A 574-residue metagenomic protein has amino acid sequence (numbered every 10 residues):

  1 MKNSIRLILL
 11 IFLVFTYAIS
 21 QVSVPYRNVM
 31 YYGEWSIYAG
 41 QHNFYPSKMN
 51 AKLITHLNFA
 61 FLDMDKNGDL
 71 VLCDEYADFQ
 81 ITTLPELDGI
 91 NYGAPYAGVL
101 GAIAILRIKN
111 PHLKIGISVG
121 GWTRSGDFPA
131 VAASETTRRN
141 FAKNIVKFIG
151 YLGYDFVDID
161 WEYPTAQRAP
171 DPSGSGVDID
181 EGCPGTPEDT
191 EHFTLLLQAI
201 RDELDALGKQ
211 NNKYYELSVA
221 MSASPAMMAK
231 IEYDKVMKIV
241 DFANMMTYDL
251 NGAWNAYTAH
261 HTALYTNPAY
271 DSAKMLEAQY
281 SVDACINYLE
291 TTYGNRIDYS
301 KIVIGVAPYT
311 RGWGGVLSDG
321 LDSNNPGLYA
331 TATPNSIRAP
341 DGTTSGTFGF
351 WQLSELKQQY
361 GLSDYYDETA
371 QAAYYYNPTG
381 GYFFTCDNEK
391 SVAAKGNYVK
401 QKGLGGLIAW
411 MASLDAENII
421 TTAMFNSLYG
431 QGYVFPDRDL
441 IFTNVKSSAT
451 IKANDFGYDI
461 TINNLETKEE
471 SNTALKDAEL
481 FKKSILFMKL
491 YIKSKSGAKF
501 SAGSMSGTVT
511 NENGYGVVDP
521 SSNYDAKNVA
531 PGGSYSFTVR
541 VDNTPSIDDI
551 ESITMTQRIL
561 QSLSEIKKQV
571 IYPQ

Functional and structural regions predicted by a protein language model:
Q21-I149, S175, A339: Glycan-recognition patch characteristic of GH18 chitinases/ENGases and related GlcNAc/peptidoglycan-binding proteins
L57, I117, I159, I200 (+4 more regions): Conserved, mostly hydrophobic/aromatic
N67-L87, V119, W254, H260-S272 (+3 more regions): Glycan-binding loop/region signatures in secreted carbohydrate-active enzymes
D127-M237: Active-site cleft segment of glycoside hydrolase catalytic domains centered on the general acid/base Glu
K452-D459, Y535: Short, solvent-exposed loop/turn segments enriched in Ser/Thr/Gly
T461-E479, I492-S494: Asparagine-centered strand-capping/turn motif at beta-strand->loop junctions
A502-P545: Intrinsically disordered, low-complexity Pro/Gly/Ser/Thr-rich segments with frequent PxxP/GP/PP motifs and embedded
G533-Q574: Terminal connector regions
